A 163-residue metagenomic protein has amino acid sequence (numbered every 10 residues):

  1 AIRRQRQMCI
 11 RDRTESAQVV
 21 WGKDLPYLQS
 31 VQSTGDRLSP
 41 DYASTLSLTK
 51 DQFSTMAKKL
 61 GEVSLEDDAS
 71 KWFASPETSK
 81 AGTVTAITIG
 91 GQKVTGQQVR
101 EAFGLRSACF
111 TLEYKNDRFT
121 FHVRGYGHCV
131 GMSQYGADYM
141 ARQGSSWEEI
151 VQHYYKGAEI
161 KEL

Functional and structural regions predicted by a protein language model:
A1-I10: Single conserved hydrophobic/aromatic residue that forms the stacking wall/gate of nucleotide- or nucleobase-binding
Q5, G22-K23, T34: Compositionally biased, intrinsically disordered low-complexity segments
P26-L163: Mid-to-C-terminal functional-domain signal that highlights helix-capping/loop sites within ligand-binding modules
